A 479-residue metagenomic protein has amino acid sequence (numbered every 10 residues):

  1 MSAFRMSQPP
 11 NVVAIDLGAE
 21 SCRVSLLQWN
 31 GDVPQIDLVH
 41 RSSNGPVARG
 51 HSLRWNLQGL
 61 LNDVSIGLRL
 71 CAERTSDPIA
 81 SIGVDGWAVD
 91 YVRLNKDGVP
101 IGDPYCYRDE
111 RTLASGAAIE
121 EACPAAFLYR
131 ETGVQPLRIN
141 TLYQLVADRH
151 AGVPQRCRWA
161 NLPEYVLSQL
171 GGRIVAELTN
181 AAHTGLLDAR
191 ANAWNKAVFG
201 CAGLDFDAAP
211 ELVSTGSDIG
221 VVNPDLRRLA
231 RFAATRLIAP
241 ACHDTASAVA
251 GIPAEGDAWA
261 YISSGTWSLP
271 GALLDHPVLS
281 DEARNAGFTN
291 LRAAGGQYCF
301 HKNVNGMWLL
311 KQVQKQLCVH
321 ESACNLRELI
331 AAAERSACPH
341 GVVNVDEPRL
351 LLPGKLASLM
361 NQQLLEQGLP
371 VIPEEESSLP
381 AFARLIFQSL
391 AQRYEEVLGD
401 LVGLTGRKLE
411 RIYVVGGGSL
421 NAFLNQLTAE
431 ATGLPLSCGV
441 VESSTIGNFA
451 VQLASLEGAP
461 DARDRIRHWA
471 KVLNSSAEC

Functional and structural regions predicted by a protein language model:
M1-G102, R130, R227-L237, T432-L434: N-terminal glycine/serine-rich phosphate-binding loop of ATP-dependent small-molecule kinases, especially carbohydrate
S2-S7, V13-A14, L26, L113 (+9 more regions): Active-site core segments that coordinate phosphate-bearing ligands/cofactors across diverse enzyme families
Q8, G18-E20, P78, D85-W87 (+5 more regions): Short, basic and Ser/Thr-rich N-terminal targeting/leader segments
R49, R69, E73-C106, T132-I139 (+2 more regions): Short beta-strand-loop/turn "lid" adjacent to the catalytic site in phosphate-handling enzymes
G50-R54, A125-Q135, A208: Short glycine/proline- and acidic residue-enriched helix-loop micro-motifs that form flexible lids or anion-recognition
G59-A72, A191-A197, R393-D400: Short, well-ordered amphipathic alpha-helical segments that serve as non-catalytic structural scaffolds within diverse
D77-G86, C157-R158, E211, L404-G416: Short glycine-rich phosphate-binding loop at a beta-alpha junction
D109: Carbohydrate-associated surface elements
